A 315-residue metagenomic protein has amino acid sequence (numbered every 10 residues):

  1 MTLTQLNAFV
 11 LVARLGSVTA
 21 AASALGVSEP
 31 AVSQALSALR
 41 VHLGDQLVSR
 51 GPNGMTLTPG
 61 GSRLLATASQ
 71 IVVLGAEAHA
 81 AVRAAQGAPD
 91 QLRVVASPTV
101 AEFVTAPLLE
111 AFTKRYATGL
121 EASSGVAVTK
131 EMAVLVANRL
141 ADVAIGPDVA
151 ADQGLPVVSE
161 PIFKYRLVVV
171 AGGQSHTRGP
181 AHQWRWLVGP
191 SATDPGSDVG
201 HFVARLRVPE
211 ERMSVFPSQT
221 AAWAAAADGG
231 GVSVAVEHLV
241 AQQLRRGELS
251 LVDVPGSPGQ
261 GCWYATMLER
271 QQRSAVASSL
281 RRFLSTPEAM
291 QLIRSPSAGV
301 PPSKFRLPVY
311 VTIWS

Functional and structural regions predicted by a protein language model:
L11-S28: Short helix-boundary/capping micro-motifs
S28-A31, A35-A38, L108: Residues within the DNA-recognition helix of helix-turn-helix
R40-L57: A short LG(V/I)-centered, amphipathic sequence patch enriched for acidic residue(s) preceding the LG motif
H42-L43, L64-Q86: Alpha-helical linker/hinge and terminal dimerization helices associated with HTH transcriptional regulators
P89-D152, S315: Central regulatory/effector-binding core of bacterial HTH transcription factors
A127-M132, L140, P147, V203-V252 (+2 more regions): Hydrophobic hinge/microswitch elements
P156-D194, H201: Flexible hinge/capping segments at coil-to-helix
H182-P209, R273-A277, M290-A298: Secondary-structure junction motif
